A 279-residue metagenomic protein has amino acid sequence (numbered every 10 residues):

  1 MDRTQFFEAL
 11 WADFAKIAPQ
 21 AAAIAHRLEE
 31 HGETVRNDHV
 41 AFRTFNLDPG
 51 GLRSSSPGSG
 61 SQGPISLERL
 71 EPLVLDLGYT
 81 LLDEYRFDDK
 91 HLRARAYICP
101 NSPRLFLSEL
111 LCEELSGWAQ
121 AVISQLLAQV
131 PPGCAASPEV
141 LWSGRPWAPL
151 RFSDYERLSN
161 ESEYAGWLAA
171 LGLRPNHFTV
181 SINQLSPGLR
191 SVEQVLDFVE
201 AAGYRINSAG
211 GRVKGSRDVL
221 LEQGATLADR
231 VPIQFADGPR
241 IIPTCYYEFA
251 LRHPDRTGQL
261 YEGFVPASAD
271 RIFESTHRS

Functional and structural regions predicted by a protein language model:
D2-L67, D76, L82-S279: Extended, well-ordered protein cores
